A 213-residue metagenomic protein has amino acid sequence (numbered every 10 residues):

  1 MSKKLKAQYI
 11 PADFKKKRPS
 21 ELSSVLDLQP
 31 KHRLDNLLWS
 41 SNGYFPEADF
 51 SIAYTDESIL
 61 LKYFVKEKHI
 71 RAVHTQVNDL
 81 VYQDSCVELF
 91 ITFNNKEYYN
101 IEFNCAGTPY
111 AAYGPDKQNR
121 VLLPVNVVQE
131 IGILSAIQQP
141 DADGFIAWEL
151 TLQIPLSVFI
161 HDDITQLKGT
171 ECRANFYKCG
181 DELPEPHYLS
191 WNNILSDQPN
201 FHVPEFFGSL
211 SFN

Functional and structural regions predicted by a protein language model:
M1-N213: Structural preference for beta-rich elements and adjacent junctions enriched in aromatics
